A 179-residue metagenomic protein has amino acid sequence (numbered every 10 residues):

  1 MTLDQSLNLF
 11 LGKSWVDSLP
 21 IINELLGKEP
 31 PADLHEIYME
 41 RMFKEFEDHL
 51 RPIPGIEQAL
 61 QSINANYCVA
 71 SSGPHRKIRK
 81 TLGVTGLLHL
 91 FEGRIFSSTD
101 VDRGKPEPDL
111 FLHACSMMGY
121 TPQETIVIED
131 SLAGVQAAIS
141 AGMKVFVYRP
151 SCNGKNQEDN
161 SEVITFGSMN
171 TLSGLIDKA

Functional and structural regions predicted by a protein language model:
M1-L7, P20-E57: Metal-dependent phosphoesterase signature
L7-L11, K44, D48, D102-R103 (+1 more regions): Pocket-edge positions in alpha/beta enzyme catalytic cores
F10-S14, I37-Y38, R51-G55, G73 (+3 more regions): Short beta->alpha linker loops
S14-E29, T81, C115: Helix-loop "lid/cap" segments that line or gate small-molecule binding pockets
L19-I22, Y38, S71, E107 (+1 more regions): Generic structural signal for conserved hydrophobic packing positions in ordered secondary structure
K44-V69, H75, R79: Short, acidic loop-to-helix structural element flanking the phosphoryl-transfer center in phosphate-processing enzymes
Q61, A65, P74-A179: Asp-based, Mg2+/Mn2+-dependent phosphohydrolase catalytic module
